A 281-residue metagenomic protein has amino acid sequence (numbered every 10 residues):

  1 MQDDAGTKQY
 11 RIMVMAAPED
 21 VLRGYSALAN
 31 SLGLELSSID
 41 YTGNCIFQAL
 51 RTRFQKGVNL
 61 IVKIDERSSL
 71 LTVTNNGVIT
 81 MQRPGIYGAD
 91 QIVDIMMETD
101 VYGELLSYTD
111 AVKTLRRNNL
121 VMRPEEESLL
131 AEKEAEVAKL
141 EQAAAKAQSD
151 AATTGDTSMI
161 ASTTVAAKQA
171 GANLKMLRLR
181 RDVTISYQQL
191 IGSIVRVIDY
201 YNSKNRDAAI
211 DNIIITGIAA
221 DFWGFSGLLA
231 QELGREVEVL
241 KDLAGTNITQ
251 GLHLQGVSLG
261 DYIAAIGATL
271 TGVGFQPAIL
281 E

Functional and structural regions predicted by a protein language model:
M1-E281: Hydrophobic/aromatic-enriched cytosolic interaction surfaces used to assemble or bind macromolecules
